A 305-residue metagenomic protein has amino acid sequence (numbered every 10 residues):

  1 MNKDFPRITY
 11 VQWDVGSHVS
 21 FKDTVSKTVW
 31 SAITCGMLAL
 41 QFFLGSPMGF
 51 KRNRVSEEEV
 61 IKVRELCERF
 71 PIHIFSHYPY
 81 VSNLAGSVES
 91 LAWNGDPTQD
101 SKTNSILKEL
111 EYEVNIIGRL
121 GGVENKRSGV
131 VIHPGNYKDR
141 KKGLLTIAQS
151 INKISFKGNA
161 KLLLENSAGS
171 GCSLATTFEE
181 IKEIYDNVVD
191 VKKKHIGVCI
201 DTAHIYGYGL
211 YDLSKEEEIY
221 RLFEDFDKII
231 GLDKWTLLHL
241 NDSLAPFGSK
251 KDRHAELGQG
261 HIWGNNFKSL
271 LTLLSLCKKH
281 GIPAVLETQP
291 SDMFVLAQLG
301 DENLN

Functional and structural regions predicted by a protein language model:
M1-L107: N-terminal pre-domain/capping segments
W13-V19, L38-F42, I74-Y78, V130-I132 (+4 more regions): Hydrophobic faces of well-ordered beta-strands that scaffold small-molecule active sites in alpha/beta enzyme cores
G16-K22, G45-P47, P79-V81, G135-Y137 (+4 more regions): Active-site beta-loop-alpha junctions enriched in small/polar residues
W30-M37, V55-F75, E111-N125, I151-N159 (+3 more regions): Acidic (Asp/Glu)-rich catalytic clusters
N53, E89, W93-N104, K141 (+3 more regions): Gly/Pro-rich active-site loop or hairpin
E68-R69, N83-G197: Active-site acidic/histidine proton-transfer and metal-coordination neighborhood in alpha/beta enzyme cores
K279, P283, E287, S291-F294: Short, charged alpha-helical segments
D292-N305: C-terminal helical cap(s) of enzyme catalytic domains, especially alpha/beta-barrels
